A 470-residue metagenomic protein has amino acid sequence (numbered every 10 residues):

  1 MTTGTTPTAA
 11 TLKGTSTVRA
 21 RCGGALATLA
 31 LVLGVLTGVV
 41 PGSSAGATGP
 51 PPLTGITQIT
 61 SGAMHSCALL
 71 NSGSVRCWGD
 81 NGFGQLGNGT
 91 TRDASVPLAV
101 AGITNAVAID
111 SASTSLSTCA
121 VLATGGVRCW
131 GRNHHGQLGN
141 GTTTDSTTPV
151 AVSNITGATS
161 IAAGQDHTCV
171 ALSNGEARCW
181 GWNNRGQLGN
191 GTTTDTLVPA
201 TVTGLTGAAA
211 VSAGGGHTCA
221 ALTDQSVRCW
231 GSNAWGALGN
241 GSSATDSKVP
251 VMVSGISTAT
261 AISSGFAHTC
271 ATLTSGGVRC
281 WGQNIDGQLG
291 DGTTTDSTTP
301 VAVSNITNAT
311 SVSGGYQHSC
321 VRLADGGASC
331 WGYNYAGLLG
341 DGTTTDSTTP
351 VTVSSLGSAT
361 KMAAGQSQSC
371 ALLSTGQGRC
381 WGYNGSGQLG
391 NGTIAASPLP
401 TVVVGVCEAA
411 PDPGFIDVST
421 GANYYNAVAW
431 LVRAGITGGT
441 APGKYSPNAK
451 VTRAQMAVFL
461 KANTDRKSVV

Functional and structural regions predicted by a protein language model:
M1-R19: N-terminal secretory signal peptides that target proteins for export/translocation
R19-L33: Sec-dependent N-terminal signal peptides
G34-P52: C-terminal region of N-terminal signal peptides and the immediate post-cleavage residues of exported proteins
G46-G82, T91, Q377-C380, G385 (+2 more regions): An edge-strand/N-cap motif at the start of beta-rich repeat modules
H65-A68, C77, L116-A120, C129 (+10 more regions): Conserved core positions of repeat-based scaffolds
N71-S74, F83, V96, N105-A108 (+17 more regions): Tandem repeat domain/solenoid detector
R76-V96, R128-T148, W180-V198, R228-V249 (+4 more regions): Short glycine/serine- and acidic-residue-enriched loop/turn motifs that recur at repeat junctions
P413, A422-A434, G443-S468: Short, solvent-exposed alpha-helical surface patches in non-cytosolic proteins
